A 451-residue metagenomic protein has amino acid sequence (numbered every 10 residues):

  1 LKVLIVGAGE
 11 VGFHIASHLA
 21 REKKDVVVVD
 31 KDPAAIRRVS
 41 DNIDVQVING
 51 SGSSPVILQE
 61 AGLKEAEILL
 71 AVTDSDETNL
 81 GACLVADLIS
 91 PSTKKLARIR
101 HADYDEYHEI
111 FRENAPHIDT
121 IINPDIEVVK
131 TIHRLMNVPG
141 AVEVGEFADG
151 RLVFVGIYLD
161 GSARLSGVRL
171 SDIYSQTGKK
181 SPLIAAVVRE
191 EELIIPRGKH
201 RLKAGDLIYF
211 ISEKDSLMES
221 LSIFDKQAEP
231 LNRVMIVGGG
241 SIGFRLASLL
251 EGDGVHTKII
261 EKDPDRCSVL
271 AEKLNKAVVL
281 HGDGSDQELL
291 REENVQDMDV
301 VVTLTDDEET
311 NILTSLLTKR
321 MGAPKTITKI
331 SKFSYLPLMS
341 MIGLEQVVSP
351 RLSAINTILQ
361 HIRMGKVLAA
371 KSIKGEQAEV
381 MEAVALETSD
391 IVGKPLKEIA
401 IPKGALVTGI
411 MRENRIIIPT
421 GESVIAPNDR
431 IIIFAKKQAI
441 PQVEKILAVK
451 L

Functional and structural regions predicted by a protein language model:
L1-L451: Cytosolic regulatory regions of ion transport systems
